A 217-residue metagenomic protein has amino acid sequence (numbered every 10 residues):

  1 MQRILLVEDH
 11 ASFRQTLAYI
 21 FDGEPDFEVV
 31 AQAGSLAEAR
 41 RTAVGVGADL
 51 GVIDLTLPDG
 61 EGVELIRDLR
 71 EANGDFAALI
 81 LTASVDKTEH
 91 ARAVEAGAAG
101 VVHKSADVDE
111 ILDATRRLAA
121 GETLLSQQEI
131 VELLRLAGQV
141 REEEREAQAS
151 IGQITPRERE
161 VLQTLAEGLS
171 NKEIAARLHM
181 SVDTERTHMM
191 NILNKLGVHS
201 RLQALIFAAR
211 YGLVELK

Functional and structural regions predicted by a protein language model:
E8: Conserved acidic carboxylate
Q32-L50: Acidic, metal-coordinating helix/loop segments flanking the phosphotransfer/catalytic sites of two-component signaling
S35, E61-E64: Acidic catalytic/metal-coordinating carboxylates
D54-T56, T82: Active-site residues of response regulator receiver
V63-D75: Short amphipathic alpha-helix used as the core "switch/output" element in two-component signaling
A83-V85, D183: Short, conserved "switch-loop" micro-motifs in signal-transduction and mechanochemical regulators
H90-E95, G100-G152, P156, E160 (+1 more regions): Short, flexible helix-to-coil linker/hinge segments that flank and couple to helix-turn-helix
G168-Q203: Recognition helix of helix-turn-helix DNA-binding domains
